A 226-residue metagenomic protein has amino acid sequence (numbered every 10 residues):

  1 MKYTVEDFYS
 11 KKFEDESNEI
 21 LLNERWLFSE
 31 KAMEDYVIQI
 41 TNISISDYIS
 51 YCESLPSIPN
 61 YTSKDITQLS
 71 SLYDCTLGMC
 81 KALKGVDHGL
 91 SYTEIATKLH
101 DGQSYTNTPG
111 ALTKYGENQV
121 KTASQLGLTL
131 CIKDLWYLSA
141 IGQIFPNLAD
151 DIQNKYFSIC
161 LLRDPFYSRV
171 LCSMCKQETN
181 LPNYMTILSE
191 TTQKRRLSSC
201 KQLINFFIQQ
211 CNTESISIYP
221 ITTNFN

Functional and structural regions predicted by a protein language model:
Y3, F8-N226: Donor-sugar nucleotide-binding helix/loop cap in glycosyltransferases
